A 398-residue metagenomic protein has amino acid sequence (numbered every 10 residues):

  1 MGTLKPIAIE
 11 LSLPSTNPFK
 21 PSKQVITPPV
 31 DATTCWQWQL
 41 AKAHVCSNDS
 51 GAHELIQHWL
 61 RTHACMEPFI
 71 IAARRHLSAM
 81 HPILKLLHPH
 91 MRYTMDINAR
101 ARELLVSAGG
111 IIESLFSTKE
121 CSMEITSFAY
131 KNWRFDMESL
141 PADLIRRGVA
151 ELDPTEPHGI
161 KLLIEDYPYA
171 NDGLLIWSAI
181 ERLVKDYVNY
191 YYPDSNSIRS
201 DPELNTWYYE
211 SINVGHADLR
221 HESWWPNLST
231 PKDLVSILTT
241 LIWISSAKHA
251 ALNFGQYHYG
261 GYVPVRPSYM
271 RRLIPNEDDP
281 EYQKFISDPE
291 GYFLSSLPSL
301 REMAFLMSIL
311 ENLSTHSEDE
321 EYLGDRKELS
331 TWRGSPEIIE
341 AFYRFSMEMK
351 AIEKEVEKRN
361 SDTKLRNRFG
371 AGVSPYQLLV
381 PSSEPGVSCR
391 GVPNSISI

Functional and structural regions predicted by a protein language model:
M1-I398: Long, compositionally biased charged/polar stretches
